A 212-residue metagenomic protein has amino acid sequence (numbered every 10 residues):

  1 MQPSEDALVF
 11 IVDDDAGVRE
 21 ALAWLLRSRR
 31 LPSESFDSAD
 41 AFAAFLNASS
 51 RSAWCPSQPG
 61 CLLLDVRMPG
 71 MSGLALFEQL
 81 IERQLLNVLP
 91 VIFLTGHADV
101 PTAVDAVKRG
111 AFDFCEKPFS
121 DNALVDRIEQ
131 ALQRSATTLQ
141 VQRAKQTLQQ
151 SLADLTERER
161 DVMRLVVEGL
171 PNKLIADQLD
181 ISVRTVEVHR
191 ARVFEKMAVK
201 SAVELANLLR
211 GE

Functional and structural regions predicted by a protein language model:
S35-C61: Acidic, metal-coordinating helix/loop segments flanking the phosphotransfer/catalytic sites of two-component signaling
D37-S38, S72-E78, S201: Acidic catalytic/metal-coordinating carboxylates
L64-D65, T95: Active-site residues of response regulator receiver
M68: Receiver (REC) domain active-site loop signature in two-component systems and cognate sites in sensor histidine kinases
L74-N87, D105: Short amphipathic alpha-helix used as the core "switch/output" element in two-component signaling
P101, C115-I128: C-terminal output helix
A191-E212: Basic, Lys/Arg-enriched C-terminal extension of HTH/homeodomain DNA-binding domains
